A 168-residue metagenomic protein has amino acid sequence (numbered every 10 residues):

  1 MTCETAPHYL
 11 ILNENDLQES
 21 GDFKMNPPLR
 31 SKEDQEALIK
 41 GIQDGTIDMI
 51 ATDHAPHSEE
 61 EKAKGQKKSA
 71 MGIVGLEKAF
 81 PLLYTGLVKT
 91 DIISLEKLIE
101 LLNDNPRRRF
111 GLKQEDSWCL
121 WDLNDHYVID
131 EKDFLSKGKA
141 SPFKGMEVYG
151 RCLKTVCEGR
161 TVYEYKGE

Functional and structural regions predicted by a protein language model:
M1-I50: Histidine/acidic residue-rich metal-binding segments in metalloenzymes
P7, P56, D125: Short, glycine/acidic-enriched loop or turn micro-motifs at the edges of active sites
I11, S58-E60, V128-I129, Y165: Glycine/Thr-rich phosphate-binding loops of Rossmann-like dinucleotide-binding domains
L12-L17, E61-K64, E131-D133: Short acidic, glycine/serine/threonine-rich loops at helix termini
D22-F23, Q43-D44, M49-I50, A55-W121: His/Asp/Glu-enriched, well-ordered alpha-helical/loop segment that forms or immediately abuts the divalent-metal
K24-D34, A70-V74, P142-V148: A short acidic, glycine-rich active-site loop that binds or catalyzes chemistry on phosphate/adenosine moieties
G65-K68, D116-G167: C-terminal cap of metal-dependent C-N hydrolases
